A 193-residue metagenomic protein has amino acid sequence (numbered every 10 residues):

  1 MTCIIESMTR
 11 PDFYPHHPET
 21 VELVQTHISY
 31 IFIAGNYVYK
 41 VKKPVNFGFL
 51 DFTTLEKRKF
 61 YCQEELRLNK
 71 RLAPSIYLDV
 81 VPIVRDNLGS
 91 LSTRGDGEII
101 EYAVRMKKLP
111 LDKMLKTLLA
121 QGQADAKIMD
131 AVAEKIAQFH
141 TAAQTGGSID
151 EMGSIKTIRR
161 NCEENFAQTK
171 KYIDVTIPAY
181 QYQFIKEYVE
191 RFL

Functional and structural regions predicted by a protein language model:
M1-E101: Conserved NTP-binding catalytic cores of kinases and kinase-like/nucleotidyltransferase enzymes across multiple kinase
I4-I5, V38-K43, P110-K113, N165-T169: Short amphipathic alpha-helical segments, especially helix-boundary/capping motifs
F49-T53, L91-D96, V104-K108, M114-L193: ATP-dependent phospho-/nucleotidyl transfer catalytic cores
